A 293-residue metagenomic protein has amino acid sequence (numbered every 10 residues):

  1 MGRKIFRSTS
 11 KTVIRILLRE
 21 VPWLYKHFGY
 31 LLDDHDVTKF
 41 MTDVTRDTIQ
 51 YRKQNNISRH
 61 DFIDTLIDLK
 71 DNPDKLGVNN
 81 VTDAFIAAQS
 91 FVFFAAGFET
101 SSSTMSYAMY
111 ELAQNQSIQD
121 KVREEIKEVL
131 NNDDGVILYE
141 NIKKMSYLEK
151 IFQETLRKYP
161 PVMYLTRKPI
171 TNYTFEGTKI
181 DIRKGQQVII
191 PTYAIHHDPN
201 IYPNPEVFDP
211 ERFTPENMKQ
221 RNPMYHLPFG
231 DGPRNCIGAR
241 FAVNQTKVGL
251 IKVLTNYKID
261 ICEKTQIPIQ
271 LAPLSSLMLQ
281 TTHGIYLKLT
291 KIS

Functional and structural regions predicted by a protein language model:
M1-M105, K121: Cytochrome P450 heme-thiolate monooxygenase catalytic core
L32-D33, K53-S58, L138-S146, R234-G238 (+1 more regions): Conserved, non-catalytic sequence blocks in retroelement Pol enzymes and Pol-derived host proteins
V37-T45, P73-K127, T155, D181-Y193 (+4 more regions): Central I-helix of cytochrome P450 enzymes
D43, D47, G135-G177, P199 (+2 more regions): Conserved cytochrome P450 K-helix E-x-x-R motif and the immediately C-terminal K′/meander segment
D68, L277-S293: C-terminal helix/juxtamembrane-tail motif
A96, T178-K179, P215-T246, L271-S276: Cytochrome P450 heme-thiolate "Cys pocket" and heme-binding signature region
Q116-Q119, V188, F241-L277: Cytochrome P450 heme-binding "Cys pocket" and the immediately downstream C-terminal segment
I190-N217: Conserved cytochrome P450 K-helix/beta-meander segment immediately N-terminal to the heme-binding cysteine loop
